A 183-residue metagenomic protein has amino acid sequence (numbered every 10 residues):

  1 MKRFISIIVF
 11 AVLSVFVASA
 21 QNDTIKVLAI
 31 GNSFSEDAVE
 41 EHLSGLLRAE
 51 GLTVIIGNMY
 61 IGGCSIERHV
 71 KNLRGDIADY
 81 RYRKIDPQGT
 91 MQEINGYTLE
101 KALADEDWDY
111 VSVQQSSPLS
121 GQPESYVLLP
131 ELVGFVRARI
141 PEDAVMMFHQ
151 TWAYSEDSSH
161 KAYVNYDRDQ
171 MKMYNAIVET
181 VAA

Functional and structural regions predicted by a protein language model:
M1-F4: Positively charged n-region of N-terminal signal peptides that target proteins for export
S6-V15: Bacterial N-terminal signal peptides
V15-F16, G45: Residues in and immediately flanking transmembrane alpha helices
A18-N22: Boundary at the C-terminal end of the N-terminal hydrophobic targeting segment
K26-L28, D37-L129, E142: Conserved SGNH/GDSL esterase-like catalytic core that processes O-acyl groups on lipids and polysaccharides
V27-A29, Y166-D167: A short, structure-level motif marking secondary-structure boundaries and short turns
G96-A183: Alpha-helical cap/lid subdomain in secreted, periplasmic, or secretory-pathway luminal O-acyl-processing enzymes
